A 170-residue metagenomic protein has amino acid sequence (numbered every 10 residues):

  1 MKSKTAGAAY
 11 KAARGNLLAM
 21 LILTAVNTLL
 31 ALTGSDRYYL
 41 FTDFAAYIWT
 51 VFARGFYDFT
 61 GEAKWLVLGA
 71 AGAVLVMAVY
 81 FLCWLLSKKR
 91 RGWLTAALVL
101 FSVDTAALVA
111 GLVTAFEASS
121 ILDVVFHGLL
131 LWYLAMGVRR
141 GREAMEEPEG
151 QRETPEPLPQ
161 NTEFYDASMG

Functional and structural regions predicted by a protein language model:
M1-G170: Topology signature of small-to-medium multi-pass alpha-helical membrane proteins
